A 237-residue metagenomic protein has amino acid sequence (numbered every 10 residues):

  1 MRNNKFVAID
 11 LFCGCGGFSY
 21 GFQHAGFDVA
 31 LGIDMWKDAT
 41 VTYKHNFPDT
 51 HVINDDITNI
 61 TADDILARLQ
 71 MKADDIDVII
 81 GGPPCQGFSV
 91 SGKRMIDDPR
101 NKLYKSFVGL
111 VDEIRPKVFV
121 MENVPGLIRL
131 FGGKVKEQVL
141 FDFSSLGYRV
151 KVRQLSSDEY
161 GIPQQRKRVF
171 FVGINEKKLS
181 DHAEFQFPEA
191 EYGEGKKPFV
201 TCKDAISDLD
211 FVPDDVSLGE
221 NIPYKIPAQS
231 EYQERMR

Functional and structural regions predicted by a protein language model:
R2-I9, C13-F27, D142, R168-R237: S-adenosyl-L-methionine-dependent DNA methyltransferase catalytic core
R2-R115, P125-R129, K134-K136: Core alpha/beta nucleotide-donor-binding catalytic domains of modification enzymes
A30-G32, I79, F119, R153 (+1 more regions): Generic beta-strand hydrophobic packing signal
D56, Q154-S156, D210: Residues at the C-termini of beta-strands that transition into short coil/loop
I60, F88, L127, I162 (+2 more regions): Short clusters of hydrophobic/aromatic residues that line enzyme substrate/ligand-binding pockets
D64, G92, F131, E159 (+3 more regions): Solvent-exposed, flexible loop/coil residues
I79-I80, D112, E159, G219 (+2 more regions): Generic N-terminal simple sequence motifs
R100-N175: Conserved Class I SAM-dependent methyltransferase catalytic core
